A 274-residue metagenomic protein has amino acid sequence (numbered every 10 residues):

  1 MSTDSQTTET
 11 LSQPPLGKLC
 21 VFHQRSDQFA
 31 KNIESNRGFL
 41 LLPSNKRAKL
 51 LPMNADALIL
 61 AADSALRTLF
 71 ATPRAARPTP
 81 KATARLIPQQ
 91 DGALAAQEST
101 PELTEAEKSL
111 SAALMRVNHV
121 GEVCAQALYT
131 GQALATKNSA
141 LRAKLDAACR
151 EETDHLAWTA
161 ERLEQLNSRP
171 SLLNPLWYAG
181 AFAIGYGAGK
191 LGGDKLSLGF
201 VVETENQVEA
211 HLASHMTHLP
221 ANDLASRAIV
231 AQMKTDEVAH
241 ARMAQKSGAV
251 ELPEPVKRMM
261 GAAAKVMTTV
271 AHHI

Functional and structural regions predicted by a protein language model:
S2-P14: Extreme N-terminal basic, low-complexity initiation segments that serve as generic localization/processing leaders
L50-I274: Non-heme di-metal
